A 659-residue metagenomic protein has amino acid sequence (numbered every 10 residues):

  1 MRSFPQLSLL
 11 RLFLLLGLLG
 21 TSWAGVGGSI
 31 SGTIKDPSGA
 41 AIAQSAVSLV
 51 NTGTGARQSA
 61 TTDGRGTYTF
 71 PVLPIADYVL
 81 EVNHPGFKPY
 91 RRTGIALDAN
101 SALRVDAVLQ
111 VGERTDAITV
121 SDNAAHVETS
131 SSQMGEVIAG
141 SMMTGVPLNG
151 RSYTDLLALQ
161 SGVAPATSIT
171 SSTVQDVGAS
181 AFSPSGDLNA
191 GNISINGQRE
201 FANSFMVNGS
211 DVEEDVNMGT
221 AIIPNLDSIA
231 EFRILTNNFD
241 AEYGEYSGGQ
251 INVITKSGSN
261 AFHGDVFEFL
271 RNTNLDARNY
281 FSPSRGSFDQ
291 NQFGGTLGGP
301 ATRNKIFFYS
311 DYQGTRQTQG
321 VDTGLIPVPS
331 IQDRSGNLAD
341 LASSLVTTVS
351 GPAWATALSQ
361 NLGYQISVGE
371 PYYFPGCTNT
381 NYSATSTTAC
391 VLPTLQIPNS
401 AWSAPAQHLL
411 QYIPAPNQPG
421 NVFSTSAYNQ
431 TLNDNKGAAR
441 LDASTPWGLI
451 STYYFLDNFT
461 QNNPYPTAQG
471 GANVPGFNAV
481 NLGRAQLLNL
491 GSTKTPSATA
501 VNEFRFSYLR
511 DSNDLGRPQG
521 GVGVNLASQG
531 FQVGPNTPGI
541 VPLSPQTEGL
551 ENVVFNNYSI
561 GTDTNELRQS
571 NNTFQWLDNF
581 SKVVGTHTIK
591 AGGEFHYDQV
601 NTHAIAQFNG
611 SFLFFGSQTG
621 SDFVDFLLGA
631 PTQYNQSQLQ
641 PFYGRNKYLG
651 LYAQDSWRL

Functional and structural regions predicted by a protein language model:
R2-F4, L10-A139, D211, N225-D227 (+1 more regions): Periplasm-facing N-terminal accessory domains of Gram-negative outer-membrane beta-barrel systems
T54-G55, V82-R92, V391, A401-A404 (+1 more regions): A short, solvent-exposed loop/turn motif at the edges and junctions of modular extracellular/periplasmic domains
D63, F87-S257, H263, L270-S282 (+6 more regions): Periplasmic N-terminal accessory/gating domains of Gram-negative outer-membrane beta-barrel systems
E81, V108, N196, L235 (+6 more regions): Transmembrane beta-barrel domains of outer membrane proteins
D116, Y153, G191, N203 (+8 more regions): Outer-envelope beta-barrel architecture signal
R233-I234, D265-F269, D311-Q313, Y453-F455 (+2 more regions): Transmembrane beta-strands of outer-membrane beta-barrel proteins
T315, P327-P398, G585: Glycine-rich (often Gly-Gly/Gly-Pro-rich) flexible segments and glycine-rich loop motifs, frequently accented by
R334, T347-S350, S359, G363 (+2 more regions): Replace "related TpsB outer-membrane translocases also match" with "some related outer-membrane beta-barrels such as
